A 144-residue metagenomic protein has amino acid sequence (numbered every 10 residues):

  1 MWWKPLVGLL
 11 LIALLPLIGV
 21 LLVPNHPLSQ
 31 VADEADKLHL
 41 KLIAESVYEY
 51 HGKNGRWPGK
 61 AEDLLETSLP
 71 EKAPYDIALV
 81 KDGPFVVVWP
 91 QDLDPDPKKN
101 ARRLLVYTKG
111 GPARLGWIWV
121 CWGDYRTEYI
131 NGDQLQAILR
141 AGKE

Functional and structural regions predicted by a protein language model:
M1-L15: N-terminal Sec-pathway targeting helices
L15-V80, V86, Q91-D94, R126-E144: Conserved hydrophobic/amphipathic alpha-helical signal-anchor segments
P24-N25, D33, R102-L104, G110-P112: Short secondary-structure boundary micro-motifs
P84-G110: Surface-exposed, charged secondary-structure patches
G110, D124-R126: Short, flexible active-site-adjacent loop segments at beta-strand->alpha-helix junctions, enriched in small/polar
L115-W117: Short loop/turn microsegments at loop-to-beta-strand junctions
